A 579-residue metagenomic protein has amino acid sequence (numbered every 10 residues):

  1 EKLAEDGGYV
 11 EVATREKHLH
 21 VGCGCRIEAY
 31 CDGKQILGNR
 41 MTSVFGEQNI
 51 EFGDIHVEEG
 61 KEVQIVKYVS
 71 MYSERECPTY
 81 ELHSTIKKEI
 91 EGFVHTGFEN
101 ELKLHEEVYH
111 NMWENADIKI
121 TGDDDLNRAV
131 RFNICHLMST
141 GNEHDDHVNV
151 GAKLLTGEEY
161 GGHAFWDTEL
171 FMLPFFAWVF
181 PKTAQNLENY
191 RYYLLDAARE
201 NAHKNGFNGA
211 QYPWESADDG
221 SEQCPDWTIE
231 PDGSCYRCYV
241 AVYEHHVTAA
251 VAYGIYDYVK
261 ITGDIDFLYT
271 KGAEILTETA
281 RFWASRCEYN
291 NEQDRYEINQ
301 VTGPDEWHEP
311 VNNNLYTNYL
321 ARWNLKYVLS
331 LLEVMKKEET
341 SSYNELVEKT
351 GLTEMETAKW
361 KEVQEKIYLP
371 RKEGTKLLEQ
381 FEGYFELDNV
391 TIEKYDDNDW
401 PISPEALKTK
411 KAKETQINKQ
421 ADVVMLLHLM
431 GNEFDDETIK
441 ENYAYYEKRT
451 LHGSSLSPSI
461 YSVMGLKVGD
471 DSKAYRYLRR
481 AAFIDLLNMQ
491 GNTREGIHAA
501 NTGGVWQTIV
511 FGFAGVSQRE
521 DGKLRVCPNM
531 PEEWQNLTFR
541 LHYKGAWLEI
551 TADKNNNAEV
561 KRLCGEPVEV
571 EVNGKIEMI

Functional and structural regions predicted by a protein language model:
E1-Y160, L407-K411, E577: Acidic/polar, glycine-enriched structural segments that form the non-catalytic walls/loops of the carbohydrate-binding
E114-K119, H136-S139, L170-P181, A250-I265 (+6 more regions): Well-ordered alpha-helical scaffold segments within catalytic/enzyme domains
I120-N127, E143-D145, W178-E188, V259-E274 (+4 more regions): Structural helix-adjacent loops and short alpha-helical linkers that scaffold large soluble proteins
G141-T156, K182-Y253, V259, D266-T270 (+4 more regions): Helix-terminus loop motifs that line ligand-binding clefts
G151-H163, G206-C238, R295-N314, F381-Y384 (+3 more regions): Carbohydrate-binding/catalytic loop surfaces
A164-L194, E244, T270, K326 (+2 more regions): Active-site core of glycosidic bond-cleaving carbohydrate-active enzymes
F282-L352: Acidic/histidine-rich catalytic neighborhood
D435-K440, E447, V463-I579: Non-catalytic C-terminal accessory modules of carbohydrate-active enzymes
